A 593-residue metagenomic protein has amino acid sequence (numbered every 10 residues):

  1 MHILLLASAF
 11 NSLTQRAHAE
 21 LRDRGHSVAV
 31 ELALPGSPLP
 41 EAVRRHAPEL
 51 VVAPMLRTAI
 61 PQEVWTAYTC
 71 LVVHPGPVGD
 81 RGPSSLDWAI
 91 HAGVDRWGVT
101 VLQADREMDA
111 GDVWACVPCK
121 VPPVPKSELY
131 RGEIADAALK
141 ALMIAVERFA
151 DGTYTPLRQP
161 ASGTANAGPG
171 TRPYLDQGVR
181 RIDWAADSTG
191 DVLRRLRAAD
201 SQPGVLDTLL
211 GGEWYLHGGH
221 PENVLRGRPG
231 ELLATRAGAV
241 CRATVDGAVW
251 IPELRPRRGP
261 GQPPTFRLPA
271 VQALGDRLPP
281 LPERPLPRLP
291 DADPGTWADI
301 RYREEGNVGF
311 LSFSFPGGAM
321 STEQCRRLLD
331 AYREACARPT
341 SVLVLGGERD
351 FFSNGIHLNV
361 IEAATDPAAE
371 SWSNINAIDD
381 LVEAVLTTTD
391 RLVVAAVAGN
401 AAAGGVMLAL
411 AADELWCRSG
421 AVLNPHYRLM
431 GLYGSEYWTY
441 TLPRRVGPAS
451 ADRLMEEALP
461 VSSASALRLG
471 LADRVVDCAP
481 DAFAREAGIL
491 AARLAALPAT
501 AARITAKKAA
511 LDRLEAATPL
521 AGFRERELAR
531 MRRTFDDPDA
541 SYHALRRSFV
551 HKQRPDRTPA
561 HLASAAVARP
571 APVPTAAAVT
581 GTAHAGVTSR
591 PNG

Functional and structural regions predicted by a protein language model:
M1-A9, A19, G178-W297: An anion-binding loop in the catalytic cleft
H2, L56-T171: Donor/substrate-binding cores of folate-linked one-carbon enzymes
G25-P38: A short beta-strand-loop structural module common to alpha/beta enzyme folds
G261-G346: Conserved CoA-thioester-binding segment of acyl-CoA-metabolizing enzymes
G306-L311, C325-P367, D380-V394, G420-V422: A structural preference for short, pocket-lining loop segments at secondary-structure junctions
L345, H357, L408-L410, A466 (+1 more regions): Hydrophobic/aromatic residues within transmembrane alpha-helices of multi-pass small-molecule transporters
T387-D390, A396-A403, A411-V422, H426-A501: Crotonase-fold acyl-CoA enzyme core
Y433, A472-Y542: C-terminal long alpha-helix characteristic of the crotonase
